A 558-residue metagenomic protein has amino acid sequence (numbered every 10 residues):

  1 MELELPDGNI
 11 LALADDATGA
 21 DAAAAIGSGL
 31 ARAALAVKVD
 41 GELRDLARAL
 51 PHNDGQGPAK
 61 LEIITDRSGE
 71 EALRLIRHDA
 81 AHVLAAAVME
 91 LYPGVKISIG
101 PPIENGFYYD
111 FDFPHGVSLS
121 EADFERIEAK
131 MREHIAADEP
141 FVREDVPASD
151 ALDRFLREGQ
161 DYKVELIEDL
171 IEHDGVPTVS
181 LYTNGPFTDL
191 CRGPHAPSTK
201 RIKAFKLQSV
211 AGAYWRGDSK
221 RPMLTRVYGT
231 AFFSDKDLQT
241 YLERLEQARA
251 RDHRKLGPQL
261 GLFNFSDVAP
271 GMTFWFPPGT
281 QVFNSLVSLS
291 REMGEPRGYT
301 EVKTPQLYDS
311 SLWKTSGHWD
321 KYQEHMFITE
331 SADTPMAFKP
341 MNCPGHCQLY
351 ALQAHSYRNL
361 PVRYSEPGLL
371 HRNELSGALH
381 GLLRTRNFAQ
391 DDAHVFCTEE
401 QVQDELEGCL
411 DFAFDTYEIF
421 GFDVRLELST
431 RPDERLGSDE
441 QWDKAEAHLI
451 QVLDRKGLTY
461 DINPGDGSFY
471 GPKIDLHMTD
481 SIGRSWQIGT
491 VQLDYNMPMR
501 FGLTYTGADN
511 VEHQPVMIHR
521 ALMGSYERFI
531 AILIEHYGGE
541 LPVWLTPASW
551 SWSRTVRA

Functional and structural regions predicted by a protein language model:
M1-A87, L91-I103, R126-K130: Ubiquitin-like/PB1-type beta-grasp interaction modules and other compact soluble beta-rich domains
P6, D66, D267-G279, A332 (+5 more regions): Glycine- and acidic
A47-A49, M89-L91, S98-P102, L382-R386 (+4 more regions): Replace "in large, NTP-powered and nucleic-acid-processing enzymes" with "in large, NTP-powered factors and other
P51-L73, A87, K96-G100, Y108-L379 (+3 more regions): Auxiliary tRNA-acceptor-end handling modules of aminoacyl-tRNA synthetases
A136-N184, E418-Q487, V491: Metal-assisted phosphate- and nucleotidyl-transfer catalytic regions
D333-P335, P344-G345, L349-Q353, V362 (+3 more regions): A translation/RNA-centric and nucleic-acid-associated enzymatic feature enriched in Class II aminoacyl-tRNA synthetases
L370-V452: Extended, charged alpha-beta segments that form solvent-exposed binding/catalytic grooves in nucleic-acid-handling
Y537-A558: Generic long, charged, amphipathic alpha-helical segments
